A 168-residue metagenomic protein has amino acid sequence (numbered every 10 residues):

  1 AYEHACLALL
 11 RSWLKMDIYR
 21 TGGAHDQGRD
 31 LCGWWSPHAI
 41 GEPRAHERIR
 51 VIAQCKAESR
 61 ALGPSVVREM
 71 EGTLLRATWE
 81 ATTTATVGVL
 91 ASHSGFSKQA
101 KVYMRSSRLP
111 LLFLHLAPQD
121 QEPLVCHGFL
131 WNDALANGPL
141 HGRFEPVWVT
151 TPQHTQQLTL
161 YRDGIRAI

Functional and structural regions predicted by a protein language model:
A1-I168: Mixed-charge (Asp/Glu-Lys/Arg
